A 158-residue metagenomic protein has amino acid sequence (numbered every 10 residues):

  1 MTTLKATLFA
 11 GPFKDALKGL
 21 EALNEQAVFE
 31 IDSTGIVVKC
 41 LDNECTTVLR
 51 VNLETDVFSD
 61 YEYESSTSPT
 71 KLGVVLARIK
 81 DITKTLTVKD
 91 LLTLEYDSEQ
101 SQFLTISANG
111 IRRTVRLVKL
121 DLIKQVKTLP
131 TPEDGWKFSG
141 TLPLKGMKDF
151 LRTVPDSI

Functional and structural regions predicted by a protein language model:
M1-E21, Q26-D156: DNA polymerase sliding clamps and clamp-related checkpoint/processivity subunits
